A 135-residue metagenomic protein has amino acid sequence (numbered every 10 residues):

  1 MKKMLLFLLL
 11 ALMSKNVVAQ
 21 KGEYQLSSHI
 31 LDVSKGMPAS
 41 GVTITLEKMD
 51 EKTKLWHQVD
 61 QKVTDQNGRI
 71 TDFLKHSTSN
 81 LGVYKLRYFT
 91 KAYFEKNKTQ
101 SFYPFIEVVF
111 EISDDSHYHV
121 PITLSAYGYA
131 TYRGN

Functional and structural regions predicted by a protein language model:
M1-M4: Positively charged n-region of N-terminal signal peptides that target proteins for export
F7-S40, K48, Y129-T131, N135: Beta-strand-rich domain onsets/edges
Q25, G41-T43, V83, H117: Exposed beta-strand and adjacent loop surfaces of beta-rich binding modules that mediate intermolecular recognition
T43-V59: Short amphipathic beta-strand segments in non-cytosolic proteins
K54-T71: Short, acidic Ser/Thr/Gly-rich low-complexity loop/linker segments typical of extracellular and cell-surface proteins
T71-V83: Short Pro-Gly-centered beta-turn/loop motif in secreted/extracellular proteins
L81-N135: Feature of secretome-associated and extracellular-like proteins
